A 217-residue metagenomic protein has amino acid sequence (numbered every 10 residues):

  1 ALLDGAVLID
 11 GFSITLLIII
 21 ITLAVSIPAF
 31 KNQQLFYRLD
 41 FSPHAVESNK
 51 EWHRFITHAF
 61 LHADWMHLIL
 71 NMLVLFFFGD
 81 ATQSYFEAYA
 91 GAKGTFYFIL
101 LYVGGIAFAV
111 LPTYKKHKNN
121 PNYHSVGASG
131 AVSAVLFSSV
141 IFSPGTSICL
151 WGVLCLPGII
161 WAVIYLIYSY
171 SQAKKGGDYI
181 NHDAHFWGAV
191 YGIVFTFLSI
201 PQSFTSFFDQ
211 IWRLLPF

Functional and structural regions predicted by a protein language model:
A1-F217: A detector for small-residue-rich transmembrane helices and their helix-helix packing motifs
